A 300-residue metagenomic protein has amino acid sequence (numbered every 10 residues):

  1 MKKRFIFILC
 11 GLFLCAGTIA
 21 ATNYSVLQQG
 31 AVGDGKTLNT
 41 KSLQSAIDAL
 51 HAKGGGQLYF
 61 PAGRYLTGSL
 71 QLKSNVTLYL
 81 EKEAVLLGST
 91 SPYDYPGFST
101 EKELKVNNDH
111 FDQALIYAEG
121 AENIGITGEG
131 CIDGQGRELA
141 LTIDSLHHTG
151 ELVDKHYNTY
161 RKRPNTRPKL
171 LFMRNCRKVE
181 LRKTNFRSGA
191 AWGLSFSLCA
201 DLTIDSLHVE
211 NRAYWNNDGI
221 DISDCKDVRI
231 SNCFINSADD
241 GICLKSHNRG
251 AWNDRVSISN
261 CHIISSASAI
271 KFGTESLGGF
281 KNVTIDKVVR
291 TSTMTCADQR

Functional and structural regions predicted by a protein language model:
M1-Y24: Bacterial Sec-dependent N-terminal signal peptides
G17-R300: Extracellular/periplasmic carbohydrate-active domains that bind, remodel, or depolymerize complex polysaccharides
